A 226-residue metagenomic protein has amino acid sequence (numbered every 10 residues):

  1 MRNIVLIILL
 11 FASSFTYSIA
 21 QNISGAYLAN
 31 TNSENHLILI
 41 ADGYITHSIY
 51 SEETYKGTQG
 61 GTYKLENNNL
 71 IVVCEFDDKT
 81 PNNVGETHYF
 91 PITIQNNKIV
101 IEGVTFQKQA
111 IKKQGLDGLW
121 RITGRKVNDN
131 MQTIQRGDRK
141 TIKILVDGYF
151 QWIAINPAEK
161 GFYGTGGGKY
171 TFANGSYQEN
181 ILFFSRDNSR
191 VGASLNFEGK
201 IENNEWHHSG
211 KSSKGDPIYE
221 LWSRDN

Functional and structural regions predicted by a protein language model:
M1-I23: Bacterial Sec-dependent N-terminal signal peptides
F15-T165, S176-N226: Lipid interaction determinants
G167-A173: Beta-propeller blade signature
